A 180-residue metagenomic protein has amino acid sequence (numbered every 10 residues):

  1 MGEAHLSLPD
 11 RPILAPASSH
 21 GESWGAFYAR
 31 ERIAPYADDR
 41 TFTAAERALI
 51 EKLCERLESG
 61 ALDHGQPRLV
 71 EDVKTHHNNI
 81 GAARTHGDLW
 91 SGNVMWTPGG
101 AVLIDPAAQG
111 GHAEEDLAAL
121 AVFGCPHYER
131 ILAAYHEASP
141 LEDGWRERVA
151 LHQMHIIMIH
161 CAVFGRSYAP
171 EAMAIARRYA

Functional and structural regions predicted by a protein language model:
M1-A48, G81-A82: A cross-family kinase active-site recognition segment
H5, H86, H160: Histidine-centered active-site/metal-ligand motif
H20-A29, N78-R84, S91-E147, V163-R166: Active-site Asp-x-Gly
D39, L49-L53, P126-L132: Phosphate/dinucleotide-binding and metal-coordinating scaffold of catalytic cores in nucleotide-dependent enzymes
T43, R47-L103: A mid-sequence, solvent-exposed acidic-amphipathic segment
A150-M158: Hydrophobic alpha-helical segments that form the core of small-molecule binding pockets and/or dimer interfaces
H160-A180: ATP/Mg2+ or Mg2+-diphosphate-binding catalytic cores that bind nucleotide phosphates or diphosphates via glycine-rich
